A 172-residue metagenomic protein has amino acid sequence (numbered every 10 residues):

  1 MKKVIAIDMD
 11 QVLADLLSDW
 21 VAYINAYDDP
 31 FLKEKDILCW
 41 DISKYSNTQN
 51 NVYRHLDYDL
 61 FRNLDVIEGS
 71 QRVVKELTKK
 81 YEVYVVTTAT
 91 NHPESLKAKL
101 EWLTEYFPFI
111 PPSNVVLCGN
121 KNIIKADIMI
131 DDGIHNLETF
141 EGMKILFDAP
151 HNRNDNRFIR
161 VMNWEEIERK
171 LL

Functional and structural regions predicted by a protein language model:
M1-N51: Active-site neighborhood of HAD-like aspartate-dependent phosphohydrolases
K2, K80, K125-A126, E141: A general structural motif
K2-V4, S113, P150-L172: Charged phosphate-binding loop/patch that engages nucleotide di/tri-phosphates or the phosphate backbone of nucleic
V52-D59: Short glycine/proline- and acidic residue-enriched helix-loop micro-motifs that form flexible lids or anion-recognition
F61-D65, S70-K99, L103: Substrate-recognition element of Asp-dependent hydrolases with the DxDx(T/V) motif
E82-Y84, I128, I145: A structural signal for isolated positions on well-ordered beta-strands in alpha/beta enzyme cores
V86-T139: Substrate-recognition "cap/lid" segment bordering the active-site pocket of phosphatases
I130-W164: Acidic, Mg2+-coordinating phosphoryl-transfer loop and its flanking beta/alpha structural elements, shared across
